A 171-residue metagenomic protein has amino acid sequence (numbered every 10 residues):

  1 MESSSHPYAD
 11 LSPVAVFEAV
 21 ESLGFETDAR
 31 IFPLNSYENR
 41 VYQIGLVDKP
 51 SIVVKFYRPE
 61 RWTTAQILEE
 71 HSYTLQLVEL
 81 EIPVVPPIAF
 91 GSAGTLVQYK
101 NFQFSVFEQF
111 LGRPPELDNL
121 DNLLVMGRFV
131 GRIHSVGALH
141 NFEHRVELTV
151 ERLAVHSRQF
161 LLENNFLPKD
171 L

Functional and structural regions predicted by a protein language model:
M1, V146-L171: Active-site catalytic-loop/activation-segment of kinase and kinase-like phosphoryl-transfer enzymes
M1-R30: Juxta-kinase regulatory segment immediately upstream of eukaryotic protein kinase catalytic domains
S12, V16, Y37-R40, E70: Short N-terminal amphipathic alpha-helix/helix-capping patch enriched in small hydrophobics with frequent Ser/Thr
L23-G45: ATP-binding glycine-rich phosphate-binding loop
R30, N119-N122, L167-D170: Residue-level recognition of alpha-helical structural elements
L34, G91-S92, E147: Conserved beta-strand edge residues that scaffold enzyme active sites
L46-E143: ATP-binding pocket architecture of kinase catalytic cores
